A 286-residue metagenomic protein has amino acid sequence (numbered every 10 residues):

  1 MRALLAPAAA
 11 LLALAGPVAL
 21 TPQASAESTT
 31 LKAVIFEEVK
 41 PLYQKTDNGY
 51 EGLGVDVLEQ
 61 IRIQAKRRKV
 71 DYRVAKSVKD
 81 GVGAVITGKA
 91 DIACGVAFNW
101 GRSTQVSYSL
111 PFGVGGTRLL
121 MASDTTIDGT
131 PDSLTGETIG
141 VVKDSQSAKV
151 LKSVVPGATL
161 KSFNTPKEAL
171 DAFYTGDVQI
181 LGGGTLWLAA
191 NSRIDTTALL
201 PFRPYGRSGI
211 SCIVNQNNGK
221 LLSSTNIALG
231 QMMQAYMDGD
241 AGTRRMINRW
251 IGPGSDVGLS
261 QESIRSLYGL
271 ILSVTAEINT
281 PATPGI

Functional and structural regions predicted by a protein language model:
A13-Q23: C-terminal segment of classical bacterial N-terminal signal peptides
S28-L53: Short glycine-rich His-centered loop
V34-V39, R73-V78, I86-W100, S123 (+3 more regions): Beta->alpha turn/N-cap motifs
F36-V39, G113-M121, A189-G230, G252-S273: Periplasmic-binding protein-like
G52-A65, D124-I127, P131-S133, E137-T138 (+2 more regions): Extended ligand-binding regions for polar small-molecule ligands
E59, I63, D71-S133, T196-Y205 (+1 more regions): Acidic, polar ligand-binding/catalytic clefts
R118-R203, S208, I213, N218-K220: Pocket-lining segment of extracytoplasmic ligand-binding domains
Q146-F163, L229-G285: Ligand-binding clefts/hinges and TM-proximal coupling segments of bilobed small-molecule sensing domains
